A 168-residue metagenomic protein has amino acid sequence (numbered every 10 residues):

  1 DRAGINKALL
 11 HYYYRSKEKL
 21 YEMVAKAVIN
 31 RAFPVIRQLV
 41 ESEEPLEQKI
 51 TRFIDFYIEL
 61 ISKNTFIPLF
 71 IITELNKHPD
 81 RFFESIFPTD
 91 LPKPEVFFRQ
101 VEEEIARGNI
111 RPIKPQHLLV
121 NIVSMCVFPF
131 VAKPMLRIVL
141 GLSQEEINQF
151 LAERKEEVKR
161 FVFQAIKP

Functional and structural regions predicted by a protein language model:
R2, K19-L39, Q48, R52-E59 (+1 more regions): Alpha-helical structural segments
G4-Y14: Short hydrophobic/aromatic patch on the recognition helix
S16, A27, E103: Alpha-helical DNA-recognition elements
V35-S42, M125, P129: Solvent-exposed, amphipathic alpha-helical segments
R37-L69, R107, R111, P115-L119 (+2 more regions): Hydrophobic alpha-helical connector segments
F56-E59, K63, L91, E95-R111 (+1 more regions): C-terminal peripheral helix-coil segments that are non-catalytic and often amphipathic
S62-E84, K133-G141: Amphipathic alpha-helical segments used for helix-helix packing
